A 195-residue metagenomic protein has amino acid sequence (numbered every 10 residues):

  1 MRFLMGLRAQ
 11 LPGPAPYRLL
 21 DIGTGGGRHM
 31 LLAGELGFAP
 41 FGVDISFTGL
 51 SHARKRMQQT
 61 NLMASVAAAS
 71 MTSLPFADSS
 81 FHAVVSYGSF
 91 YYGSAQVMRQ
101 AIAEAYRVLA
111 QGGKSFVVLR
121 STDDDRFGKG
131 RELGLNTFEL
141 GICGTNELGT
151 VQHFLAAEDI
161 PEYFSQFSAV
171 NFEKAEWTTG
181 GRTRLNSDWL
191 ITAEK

Functional and structural regions predicted by a protein language model:
M1-L19, G25-S73, F116-K195: Class I (Rossmann-like) S-adenosyl-L-methionine-dependent methyltransferase catalytic domain, capturing the SAM-binding
Y17, S80, G112-G113: Surface-exposed loop/turn positions
T72-V84: A short acidic, Gly/Pro-enriched loop at the edge of an enzyme's catalytic core that lines a small-molecule cofactor
S86-S89: A short beta-strand submotif of the Rossmann-like class I SAM-dependent methyltransferase core that lines
Y91-G93: A short His-aromatic
A95-V97, G128: Conserved catalytic-core motifs of eukaryotic protein kinase domains, centered on the activation segment
R99-Q111: A short glycine-rich, Lys/Arg-flanked "PGG" loop and its adjoining helix->strand segment in the class I
